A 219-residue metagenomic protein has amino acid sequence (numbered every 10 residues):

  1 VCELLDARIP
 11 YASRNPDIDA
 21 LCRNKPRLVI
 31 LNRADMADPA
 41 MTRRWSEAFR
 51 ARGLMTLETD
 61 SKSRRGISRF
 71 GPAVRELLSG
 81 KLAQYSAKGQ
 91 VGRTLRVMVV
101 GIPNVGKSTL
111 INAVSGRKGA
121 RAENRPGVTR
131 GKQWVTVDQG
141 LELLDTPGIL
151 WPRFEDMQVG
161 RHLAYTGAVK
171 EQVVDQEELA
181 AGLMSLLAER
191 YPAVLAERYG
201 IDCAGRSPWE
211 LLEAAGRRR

Functional and structural regions predicted by a protein language model:
V1, A7-R27, A34, A40 (+2 more regions): Helix-rich effector regions associated with P-loop NTPase G domains
D6, F49, L110, D145-T146: Residue-level signature of catalytic and energy-coupling elements of molecular machines, predominantly ATP/GTP-dependent
P16-D19, R43-S46, G71-A73, N112-S115 (+1 more regions): Short, glycine/charged-enriched secondary-structure capping and boundary segments
L28, A34-V100, G119: Canonical P-loop GTPase G-domain recognition
S61, I111, L141-L144: Conserved active-site beta-strand-loop modules that form the wall/rim of enzyme catalytic pockets and either contain
K81-Y85, N112, K118-N124, R190-V194: Short, structured loop/turn "capping" segments at alpha-beta junctions
R96-G116, A120, T146: Glycine-rich phosphate-binding P-loop
